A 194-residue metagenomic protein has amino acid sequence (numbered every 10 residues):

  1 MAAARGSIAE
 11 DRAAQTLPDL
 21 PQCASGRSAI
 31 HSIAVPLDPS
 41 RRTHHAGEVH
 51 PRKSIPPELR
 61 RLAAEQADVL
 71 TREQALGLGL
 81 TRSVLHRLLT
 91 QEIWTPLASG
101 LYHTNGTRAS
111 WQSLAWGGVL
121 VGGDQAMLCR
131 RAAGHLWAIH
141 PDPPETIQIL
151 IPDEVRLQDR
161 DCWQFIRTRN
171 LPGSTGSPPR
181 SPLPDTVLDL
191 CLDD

Functional and structural regions predicted by a protein language model:
A2-D194: Short gly/ser-rich loop at a beta-strand->alpha-helix junction or flexible surface loop bordering the NTP-binding
